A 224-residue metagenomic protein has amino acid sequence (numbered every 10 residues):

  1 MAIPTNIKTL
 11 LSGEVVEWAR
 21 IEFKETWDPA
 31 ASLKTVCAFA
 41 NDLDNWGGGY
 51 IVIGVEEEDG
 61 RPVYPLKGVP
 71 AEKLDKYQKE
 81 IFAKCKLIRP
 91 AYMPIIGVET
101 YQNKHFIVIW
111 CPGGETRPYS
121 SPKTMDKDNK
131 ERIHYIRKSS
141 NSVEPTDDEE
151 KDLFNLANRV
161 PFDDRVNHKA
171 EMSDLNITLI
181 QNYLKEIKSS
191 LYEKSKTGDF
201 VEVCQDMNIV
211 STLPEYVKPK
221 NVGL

Functional and structural regions predicted by a protein language model:
M1-L224: Conserved N-terminal catalytic/coupling substructures associated with nucleotide/phosphate chemistry
